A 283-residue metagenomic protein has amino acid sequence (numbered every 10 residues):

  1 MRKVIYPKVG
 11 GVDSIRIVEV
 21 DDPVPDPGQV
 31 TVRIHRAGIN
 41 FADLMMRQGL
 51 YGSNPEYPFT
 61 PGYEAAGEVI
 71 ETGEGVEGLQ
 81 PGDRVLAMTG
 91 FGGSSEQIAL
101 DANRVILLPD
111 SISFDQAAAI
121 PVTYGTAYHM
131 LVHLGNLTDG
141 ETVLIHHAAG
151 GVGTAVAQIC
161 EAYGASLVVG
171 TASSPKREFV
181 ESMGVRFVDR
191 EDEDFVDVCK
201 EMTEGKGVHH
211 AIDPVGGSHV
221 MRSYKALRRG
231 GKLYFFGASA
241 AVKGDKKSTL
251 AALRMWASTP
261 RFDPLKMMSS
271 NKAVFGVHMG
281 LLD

Functional and structural regions predicted by a protein language model:
D21-G38, L50-G92, P214: Glycine-rich beta-strand-centered segment in the early N-terminal region that forms part of a ligand/cofactor-binding
R33, M45, E56, R84-H147: NAD(P)H dinucleotide-binding glycine-rich loop of Rossmann-like/cofactor-binding domains, especially the beta1-alpha1
F41, A149-G151, G217-S218: Residue-level detector of alpha-helix initiation sites
A42-Q48: Cytochrome P450 core scaffold surrounding the K-helix E-X-X-R motif and the conserved "meander" helix-loop region
A118-E193, D197-V198, H210: Mid-domain Rossmann-like dinucleotide-binding core that forms the NAD(H)/NADP(H) cofactor-binding site
A165, S218-D283: Glycine-rich phosphate-binding loop and adjacent beta-alpha segment of Rossmann(oid) nucleotide-cofactor-binding
M202-H210: A glycine-rich helix->loop->beta "capping" turn within Rossmann-like NAD(P)(H)-dependent oxidoreductase domains
